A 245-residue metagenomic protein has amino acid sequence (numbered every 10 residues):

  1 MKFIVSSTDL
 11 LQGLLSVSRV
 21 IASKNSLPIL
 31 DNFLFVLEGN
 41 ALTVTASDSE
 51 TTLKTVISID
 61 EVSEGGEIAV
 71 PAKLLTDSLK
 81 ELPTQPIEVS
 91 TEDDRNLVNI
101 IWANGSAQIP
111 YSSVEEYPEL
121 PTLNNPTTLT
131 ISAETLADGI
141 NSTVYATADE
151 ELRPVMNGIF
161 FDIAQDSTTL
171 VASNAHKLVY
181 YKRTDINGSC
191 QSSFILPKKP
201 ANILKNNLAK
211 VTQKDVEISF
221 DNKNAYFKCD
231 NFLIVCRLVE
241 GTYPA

Functional and structural regions predicted by a protein language model:
M1-A245: Structural preference for solvent-exposed beta-strand-turn elements and adjacent flexible terminal/loop segments within
